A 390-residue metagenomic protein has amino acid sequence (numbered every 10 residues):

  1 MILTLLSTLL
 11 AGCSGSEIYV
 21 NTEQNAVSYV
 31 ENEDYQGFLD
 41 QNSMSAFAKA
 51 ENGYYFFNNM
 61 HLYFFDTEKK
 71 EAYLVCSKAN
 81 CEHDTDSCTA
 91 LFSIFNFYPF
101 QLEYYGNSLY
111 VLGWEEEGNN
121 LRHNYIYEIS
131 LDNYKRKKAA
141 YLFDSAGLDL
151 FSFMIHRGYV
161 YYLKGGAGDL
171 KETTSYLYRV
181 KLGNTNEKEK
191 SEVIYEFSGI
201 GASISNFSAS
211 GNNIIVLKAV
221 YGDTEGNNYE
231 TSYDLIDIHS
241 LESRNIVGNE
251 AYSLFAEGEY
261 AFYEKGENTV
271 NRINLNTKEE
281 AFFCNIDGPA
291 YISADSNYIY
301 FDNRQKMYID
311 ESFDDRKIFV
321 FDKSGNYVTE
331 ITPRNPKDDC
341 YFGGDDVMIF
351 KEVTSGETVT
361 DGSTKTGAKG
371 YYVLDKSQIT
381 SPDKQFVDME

Functional and structural regions predicted by a protein language model:
L9-G12: C-terminal motif of bacterial Sec signal peptides marking the signal peptidase cleavage site
S14-S16: Bacterial signal peptide processing site
N25-Y35, Y73-F95, A140-A146, E192-I200 (+1 more regions): Surface-exposed loop and turn segments in beta-propeller and other repeat-based domains that flank or scaffold
D40-K49, D86-E103, A146-R157, G199-G211 (+4 more regions): Repeated scaffold domains used in trafficking and secretory/extracellular systems, primarily beta-propellers
F56-F57, V111-G113, Y161-K164, I215-K218 (+3 more regions): Residue position within the beta-strands of beta-propeller blades
F57-N80: Beta-propeller domains
N59-F64, G113, E117-E128, G168-V180 (+4 more regions): Structural motif
D66-K70, S130-Y134, K181-N186, I236-L241 (+3 more regions): Short loop/turn segments that connect beta-strands within beta-propeller blades
